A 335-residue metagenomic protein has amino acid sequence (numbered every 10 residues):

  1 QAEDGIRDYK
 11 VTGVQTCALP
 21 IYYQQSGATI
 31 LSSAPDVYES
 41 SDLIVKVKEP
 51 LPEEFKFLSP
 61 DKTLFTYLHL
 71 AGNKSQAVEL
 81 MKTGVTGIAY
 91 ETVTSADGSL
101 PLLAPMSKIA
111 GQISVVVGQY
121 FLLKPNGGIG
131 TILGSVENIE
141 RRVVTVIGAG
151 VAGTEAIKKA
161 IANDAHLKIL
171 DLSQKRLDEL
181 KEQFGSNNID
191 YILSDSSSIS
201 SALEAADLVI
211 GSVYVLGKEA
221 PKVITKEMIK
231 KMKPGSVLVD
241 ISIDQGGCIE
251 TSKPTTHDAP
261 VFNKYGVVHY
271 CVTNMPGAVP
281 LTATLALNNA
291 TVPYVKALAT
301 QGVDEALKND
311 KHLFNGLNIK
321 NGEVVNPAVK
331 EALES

Functional and structural regions predicted by a protein language model:
Q1-C17: Single conserved hydrophobic/aromatic residue that forms the stacking wall/gate of nucleotide- or nucleobase-binding
K10-V11, D36-V37, F57, A202-L203 (+1 more regions): Structural alpha-helical scaffold elements that stabilize or flank donor/cofactor-binding regions in carbohydrate
V14, A18, P125-G211: Glycine-rich phosphate/diphosphate-binding loop of Rossmann-like nucleotide-binding domains
A18-T29: N-terminal beta-loop-helix "entrance" segment that forms/cooperates in small-molecule cofactor or anionic ligand
G27-S40, I192-A202: Short acidic low-complexity segments
L43-F121: Phosphate/diphosphate ligand-binding glycine-rich loop within oxidoreductases
E91-V117, F121-I132, I243, C248-S335: Adenosine-phosphate binding glycine-rich loop
E182-G266: Rossmann-like adenosine-cofactor binding region
